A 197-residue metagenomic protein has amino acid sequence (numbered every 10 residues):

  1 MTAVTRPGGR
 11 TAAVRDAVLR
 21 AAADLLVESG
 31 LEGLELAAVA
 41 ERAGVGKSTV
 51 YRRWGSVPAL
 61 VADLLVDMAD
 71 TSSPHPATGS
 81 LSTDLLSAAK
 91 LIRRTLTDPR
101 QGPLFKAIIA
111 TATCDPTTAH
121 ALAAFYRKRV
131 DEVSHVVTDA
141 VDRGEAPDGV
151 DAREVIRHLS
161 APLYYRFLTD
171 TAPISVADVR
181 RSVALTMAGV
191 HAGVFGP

Functional and structural regions predicted by a protein language model:
M1-R42, A59: Basic, helix-initiating cap at the start of DNA-binding domains
M1-T5, D131, H135, D139 (+2 more regions): C-terminal peripheral helix-coil segments that are non-catalytic and often amphipathic
T11-V14, D148-I156, V179: Short amphipathic alpha-helix in the helical subdomain of ABC transporter nucleotide-binding domains
V18, G33, S56-V61, T71-S72 (+1 more regions): Short amphipathic alpha-helical segment with a characteristic S/N-K-E followed by hydrophobic residues
G44-W54: Short hydrophobic/aromatic patch on the recognition helix
A59-L65, L96-A123: Amphipathic alpha-helical segments used for helix-helix packing
S73-F105, V155-I156: Hydrophobic alpha-helical connector segments
P99-P103, P116-D142, R153: Amphipathic alpha-helical packing segments from all-alpha helical-bundle domains
